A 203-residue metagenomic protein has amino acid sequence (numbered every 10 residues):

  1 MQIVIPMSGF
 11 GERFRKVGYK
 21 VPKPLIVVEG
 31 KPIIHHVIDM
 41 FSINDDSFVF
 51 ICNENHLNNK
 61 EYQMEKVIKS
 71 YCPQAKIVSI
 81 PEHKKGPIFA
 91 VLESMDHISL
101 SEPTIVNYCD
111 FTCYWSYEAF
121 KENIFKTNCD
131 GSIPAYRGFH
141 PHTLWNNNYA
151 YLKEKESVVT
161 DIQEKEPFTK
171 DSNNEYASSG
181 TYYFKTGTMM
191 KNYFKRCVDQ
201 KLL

Functional and structural regions predicted by a protein language model:
M1-S8, R13-R15, Y19, V27 (+1 more regions): Conserved N-terminal catalytic core of the sugar/cofactor nucleotidyltransferase
E12-R15, K23, T160, Y182: Flexible, active-site-adjacent loop/turn segments at secondary-structure boundaries
V21-P24, K66-V67, K121-F125: Glycine-rich, phosphate-binding/catalytic loops in enzymes
P24, Q74-K76, V158-D161: Conserved beta-strand segments of alpha/beta enzyme cores
I105-N107, S132-I133: A structural signal for short, well-ordered beta-strand segments and their strand-loop junctions that often border
C109-T112: The conserved acidic donor/metal-binding loop of glycosyltransferases
Y114-C197: Conserved core of the sugar-phosphate nucleotidyltransferase
D199-L203: Short, charged, surface-exposed loops that flank catalytic or proteolytic processing sites
